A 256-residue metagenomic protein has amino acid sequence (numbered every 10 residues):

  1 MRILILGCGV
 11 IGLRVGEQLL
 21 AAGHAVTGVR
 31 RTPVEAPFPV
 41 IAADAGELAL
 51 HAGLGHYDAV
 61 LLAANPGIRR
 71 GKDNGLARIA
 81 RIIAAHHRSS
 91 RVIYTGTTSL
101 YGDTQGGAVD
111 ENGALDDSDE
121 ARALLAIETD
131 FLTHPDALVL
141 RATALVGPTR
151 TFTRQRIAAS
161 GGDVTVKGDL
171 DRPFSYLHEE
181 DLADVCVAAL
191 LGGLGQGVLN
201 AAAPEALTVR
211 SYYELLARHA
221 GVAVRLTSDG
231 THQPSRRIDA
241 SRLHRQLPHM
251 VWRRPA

Functional and structural regions predicted by a protein language model:
I3-G7: Conserved N-terminal Rossmann-fold NAD(P)-binding element of oxidoreductases
G12-L13: N-terminal Rossmann-fold NAD(P) dinucleotide-binding loop
P39-D58: Conserved Rossmann-fold cofactor-binding substructure of NAD(P)-dependent oxidoreductases
G55-Y94, A126-T129: NAD(P)-cofactor binding segment of oxidoreductase domains
R81-D119: Conserved Rossmann-fold NAD(P)-dependent oxidoreductase catalytic core, especially the SDR/UDP-sugar
T129-P148: Conserved beta-loop-beta element that borders a ligand/cofactor-binding pocket
Q155-L177: A conserved pocket-lining segment of Rossmann-fold NAD(P)-dependent short-chain dehydrogenase/reductase
A183-S235: Mid/C-terminal beta-alpha module of Rossmann-like enzyme folds, strongest in SDR-family dehydrogenases/epimerases
